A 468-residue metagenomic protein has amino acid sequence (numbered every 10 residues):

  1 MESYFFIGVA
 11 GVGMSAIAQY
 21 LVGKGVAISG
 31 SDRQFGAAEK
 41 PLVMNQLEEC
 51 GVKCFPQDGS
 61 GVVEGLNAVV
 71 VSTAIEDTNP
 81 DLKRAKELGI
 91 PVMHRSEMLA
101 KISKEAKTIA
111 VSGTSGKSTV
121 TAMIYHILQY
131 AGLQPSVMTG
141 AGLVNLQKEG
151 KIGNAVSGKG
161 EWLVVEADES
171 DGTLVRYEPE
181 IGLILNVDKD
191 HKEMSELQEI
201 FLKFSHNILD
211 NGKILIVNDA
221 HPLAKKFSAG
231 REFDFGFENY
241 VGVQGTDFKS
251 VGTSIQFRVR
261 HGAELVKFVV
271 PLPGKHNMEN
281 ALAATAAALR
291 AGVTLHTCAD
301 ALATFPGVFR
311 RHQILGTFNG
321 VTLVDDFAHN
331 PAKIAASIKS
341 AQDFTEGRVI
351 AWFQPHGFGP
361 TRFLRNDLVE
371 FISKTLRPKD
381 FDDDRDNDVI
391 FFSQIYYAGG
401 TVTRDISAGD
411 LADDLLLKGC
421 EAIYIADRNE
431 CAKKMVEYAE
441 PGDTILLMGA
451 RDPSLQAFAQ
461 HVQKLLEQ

Functional and structural regions predicted by a protein language model:
M1-C54, G65-V69, I90, L202 (+6 more regions): ATP-dependent carboxylate-amine ligase
Y20-K24, M44, G61-V62, T73-L215 (+5 more regions): Phosphate-binding loop of NTP-binding sites
F55-D58, M93-E97, M138, D219 (+5 more regions): Beta-strand->loop->alpha-helix junctions that form or flank phosphate-binding loops in nucleotide-handling enzymes
G59-E64, M98-I102, E238-V243, A398 (+1 more regions): A short acidic, often aromatic-flanked loop/helix-cap motif at beta-alpha or helix-coil junctions that lines enzyme
E105-K107, F237, H261-V270, G316-V321: Glycine/charged-rich beta-loop-alpha catalytic/anionic-binding loops adjacent to active sites
L163, V243, E264-F268: Short beta-strand segments
S170-L174, T246, R310-R311: Short beta-strand/turn micro-motifs at beta-sheet edges
F248-K267: Acidic-glycine-rich active-site phosphate/pyrophosphate-binding loop
